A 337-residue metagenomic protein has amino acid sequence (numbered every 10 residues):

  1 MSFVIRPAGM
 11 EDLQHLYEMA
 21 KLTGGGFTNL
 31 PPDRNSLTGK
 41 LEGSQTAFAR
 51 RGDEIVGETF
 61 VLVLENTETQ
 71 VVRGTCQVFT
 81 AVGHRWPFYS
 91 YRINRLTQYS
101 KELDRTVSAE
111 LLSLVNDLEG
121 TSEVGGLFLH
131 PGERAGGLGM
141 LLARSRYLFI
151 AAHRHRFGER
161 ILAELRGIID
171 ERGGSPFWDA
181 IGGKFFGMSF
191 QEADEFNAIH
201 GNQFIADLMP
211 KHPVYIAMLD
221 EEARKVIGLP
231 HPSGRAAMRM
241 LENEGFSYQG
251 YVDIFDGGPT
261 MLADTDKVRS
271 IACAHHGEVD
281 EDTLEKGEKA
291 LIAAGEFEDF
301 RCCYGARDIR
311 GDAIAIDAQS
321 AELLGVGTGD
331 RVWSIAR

Functional and structural regions predicted by a protein language model:
M1-S90, M218: Short amphipathic alpha-helix that is part of the acyltransferase structural core
T80-G126, Q191-I199, I205, M209: Conserved acyl-donor/pantetheine-binding loop and adjacent beta-alpha core of acyl/acetyltransferases and related
V107, L111, G126-L129, R134-I150: Conserved acetyl-CoA-binding loop-helix of GNAT-fold acetyltransferases
L118-L127, Y147-R166, P176, K225-G228: Conserved GNAT acetyl-CoA-binding A-motif
I181, F190-L208, V214-K225: Long, charge-rich alpha-helical interaction segments
Y215-T283: Anionic-ligand-binding alpha/beta catalytic cores of soluble enzymes and soluble regulatory domains that recognize
G305-G329: Short beta-strand-centered segments at strand-helix junctions
V332-S334: A generic structural signal for residues embedded in beta-strands
